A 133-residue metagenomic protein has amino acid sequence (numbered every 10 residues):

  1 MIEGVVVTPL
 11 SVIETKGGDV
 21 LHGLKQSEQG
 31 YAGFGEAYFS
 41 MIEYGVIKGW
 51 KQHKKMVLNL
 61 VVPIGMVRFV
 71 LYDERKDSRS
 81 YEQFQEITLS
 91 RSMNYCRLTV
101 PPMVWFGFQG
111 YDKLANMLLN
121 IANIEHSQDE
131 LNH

Functional and structural regions predicted by a protein language model:
M1-N94, Y111-H133: Non-catalytic, conserved peripheral segments adjacent to functional cores
L98, F106-Y111: Short beta-strand His + acidic residue motifs that chelate non-heme Fe in jelly-roll/DSBH and cupin folds
